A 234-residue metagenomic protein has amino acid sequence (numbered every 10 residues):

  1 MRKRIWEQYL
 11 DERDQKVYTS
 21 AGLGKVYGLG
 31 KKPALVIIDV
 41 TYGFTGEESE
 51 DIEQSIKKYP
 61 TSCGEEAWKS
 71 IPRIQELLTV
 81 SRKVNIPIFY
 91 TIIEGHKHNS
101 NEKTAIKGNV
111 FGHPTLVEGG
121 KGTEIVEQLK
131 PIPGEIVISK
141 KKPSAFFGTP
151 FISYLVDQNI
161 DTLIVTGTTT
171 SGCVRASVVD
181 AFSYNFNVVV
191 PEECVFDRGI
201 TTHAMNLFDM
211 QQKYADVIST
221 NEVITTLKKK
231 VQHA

Functional and structural regions predicted by a protein language model:
M1-A34, G43, E48-D51, T79-V84 (+2 more regions): Active-site-adjacent betaalpha module
V36-I38: Short hydrophobic beta-strand that contains or immediately precedes a catalytic carboxylate
E48-C63: A solvent-exposed, charged loop/short amphipathic helix patch at secondary-structure junctions
P60-K69, T166-S171: Short, glycine-rich nucleotide/cofactor-binding loops
W68-P87: A short, N-terminal amphipathic alpha-helix
Y90-E94, H98: Catalytic-core segment of enzymes that process non-peptidic bonds
